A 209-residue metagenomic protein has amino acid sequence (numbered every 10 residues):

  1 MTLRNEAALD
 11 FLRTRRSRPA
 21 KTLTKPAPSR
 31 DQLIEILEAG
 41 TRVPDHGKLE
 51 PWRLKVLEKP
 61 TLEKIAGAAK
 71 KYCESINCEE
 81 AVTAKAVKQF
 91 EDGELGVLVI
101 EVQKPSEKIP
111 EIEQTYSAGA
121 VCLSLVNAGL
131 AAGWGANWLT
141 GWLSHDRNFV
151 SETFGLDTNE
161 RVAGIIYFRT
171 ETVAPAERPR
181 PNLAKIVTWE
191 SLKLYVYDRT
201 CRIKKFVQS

Functional and structural regions predicted by a protein language model:
M1-D92, D198-S209: N-terminal amphipathic, basic helical "cap/leader" segment at the start of enzyme domains
G40, V97, Q103-V150: Small-aliphatic-rich amphipathic alpha-helix that forms the alpha element of a beta-alpha
P60-K64, K70-K71, Q103-P105, N148 (+1 more regions): Short, charged/polar surface micro-motifs in flexible loops or helix N-caps
A69-I76, K108-I112, E152-F154: Short, surface-exposed loop/helix-turn segments at secondary-structure junctions that function as lids/hinges flanking
V87-Q89, E152-P179: A glycine-rich helix N-cap at a beta->alpha junction
Q89-E101: Ordered, amphipathic secondary-structure segments that act as subunit-interaction surfaces in large macromolecular
A176-S209: Phosphate/diphosphate-binding glycine-rich loops and adjacent basic-rich segments that engage nucleotide
